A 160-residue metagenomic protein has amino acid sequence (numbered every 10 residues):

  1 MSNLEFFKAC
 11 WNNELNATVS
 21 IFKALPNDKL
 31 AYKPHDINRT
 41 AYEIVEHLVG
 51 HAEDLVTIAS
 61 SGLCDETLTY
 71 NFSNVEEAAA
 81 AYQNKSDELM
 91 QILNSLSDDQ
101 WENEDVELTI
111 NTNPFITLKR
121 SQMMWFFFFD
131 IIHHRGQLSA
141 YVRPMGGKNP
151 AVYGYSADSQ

Functional and structural regions predicted by a protein language model:
L4-K8, V75-A79, F128: Active-site rim elements
K8-N12, N16-V19, K29-Y70, T109-Q160: Short, contiguous alpha-helical
A24: His/Met- and acidic-residue-enriched segments that coordinate or traffic transition-metal cofactors and support
T57-D98: Helix-adjacent hinge/juxtasegments
S95-N111: Acidic catalytic patch
